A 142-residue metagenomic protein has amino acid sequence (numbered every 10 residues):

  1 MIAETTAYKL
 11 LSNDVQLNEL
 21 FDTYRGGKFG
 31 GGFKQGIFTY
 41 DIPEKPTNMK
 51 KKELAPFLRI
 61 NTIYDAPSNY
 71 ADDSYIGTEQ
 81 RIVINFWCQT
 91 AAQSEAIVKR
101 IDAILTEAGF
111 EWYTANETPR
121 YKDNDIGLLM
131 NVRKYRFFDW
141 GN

Functional and structural regions predicted by a protein language model:
M1-I2, T47-K52, I76, R120 (+1 more regions): Compositionally biased, intrinsically disordered low-complexity segments enriched in polar/Pro/Gly and often Gln
M1-Y64: Small/polar-rich, solvent-exposed N-terminal microdomains that initiate assembly or binding
K50-L54, S74-T78, D125-L129: A generic structural micro-feature
S68-S74: Short beta-strand/turn micro-motifs at beta-sheet edges
I76-Q89, L128-D139: Oligomerization/assembly interface segments of phage tail-like spikes and tubes
A91-I97: Short, conserved charged micro-motifs
V98-N142: Acidic-leaning, charged glycine-interspersed low-complexity segments
